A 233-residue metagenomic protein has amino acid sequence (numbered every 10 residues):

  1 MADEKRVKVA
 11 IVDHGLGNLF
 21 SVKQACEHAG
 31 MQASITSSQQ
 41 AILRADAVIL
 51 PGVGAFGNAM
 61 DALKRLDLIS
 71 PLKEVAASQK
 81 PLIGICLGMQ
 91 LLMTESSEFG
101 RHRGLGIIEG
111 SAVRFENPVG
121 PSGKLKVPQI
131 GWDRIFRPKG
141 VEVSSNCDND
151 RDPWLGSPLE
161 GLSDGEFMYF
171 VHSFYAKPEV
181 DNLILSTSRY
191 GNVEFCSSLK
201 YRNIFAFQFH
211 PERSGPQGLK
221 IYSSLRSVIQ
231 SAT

Functional and structural regions predicted by a protein language model:
A2-D3, A77, S111-T233: Amide-donor transfer/coupling interface in amidating biosynthetic enzymes
E4-A10: Extreme N-terminal starter segment of soluble prokaryotic enzymes
A10-V12, Y169: Conserved beta-strand elements of the Class I
A45: An anion/phosphate-binding loop that grips the pyrophosphate of nucleotide cofactors and donors
I49-P51: Structural motif
G54-F136: Cysteine-nucleophile active-site neighborhood
